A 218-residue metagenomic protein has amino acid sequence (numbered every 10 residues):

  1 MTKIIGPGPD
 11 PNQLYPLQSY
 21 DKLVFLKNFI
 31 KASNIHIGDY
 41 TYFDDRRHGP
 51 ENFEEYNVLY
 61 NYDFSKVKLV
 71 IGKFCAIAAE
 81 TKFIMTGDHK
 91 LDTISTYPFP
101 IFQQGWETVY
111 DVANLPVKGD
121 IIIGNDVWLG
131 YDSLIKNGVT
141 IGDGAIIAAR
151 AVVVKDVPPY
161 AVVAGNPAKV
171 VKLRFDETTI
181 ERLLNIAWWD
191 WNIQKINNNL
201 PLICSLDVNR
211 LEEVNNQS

Functional and structural regions predicted by a protein language model:
M1-I35, F99: Extended, small-residue-rich solenoid/repeat segments and analogous flexible loops that form exposed scaffolds
T2-P9, E107-I135, A168-S218: C-terminal segments of enzyme domains that contribute to small-molecule binding surfaces
P11-Q13, F29, Y40, F64 (+2 more regions): Short linear motifs in intrinsically disordered/low-complexity regions
Q18-S19, I30, S65-K66, E107 (+2 more regions): Short, structured coil/loop segments at alpha-helix boundaries
V24-K90, S95, P100-F102, V109-V170: Structural signal for interior beta-strand "rungs" in well-ordered beta-sheet cores of soluble enzyme domains
